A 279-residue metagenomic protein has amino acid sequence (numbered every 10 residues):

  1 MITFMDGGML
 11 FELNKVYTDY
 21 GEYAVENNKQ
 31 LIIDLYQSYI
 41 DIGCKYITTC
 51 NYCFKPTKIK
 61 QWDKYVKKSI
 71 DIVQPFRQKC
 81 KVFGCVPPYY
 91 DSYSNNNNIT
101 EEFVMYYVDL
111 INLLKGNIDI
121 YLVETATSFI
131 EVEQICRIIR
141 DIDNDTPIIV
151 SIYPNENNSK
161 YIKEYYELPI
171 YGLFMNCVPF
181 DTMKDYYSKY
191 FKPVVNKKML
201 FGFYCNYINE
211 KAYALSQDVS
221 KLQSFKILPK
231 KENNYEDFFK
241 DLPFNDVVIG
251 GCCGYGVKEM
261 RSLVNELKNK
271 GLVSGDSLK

Functional and structural regions predicted by a protein language model:
M1-K279: Domain-level signal for soluble alpha/beta catalytic cores
